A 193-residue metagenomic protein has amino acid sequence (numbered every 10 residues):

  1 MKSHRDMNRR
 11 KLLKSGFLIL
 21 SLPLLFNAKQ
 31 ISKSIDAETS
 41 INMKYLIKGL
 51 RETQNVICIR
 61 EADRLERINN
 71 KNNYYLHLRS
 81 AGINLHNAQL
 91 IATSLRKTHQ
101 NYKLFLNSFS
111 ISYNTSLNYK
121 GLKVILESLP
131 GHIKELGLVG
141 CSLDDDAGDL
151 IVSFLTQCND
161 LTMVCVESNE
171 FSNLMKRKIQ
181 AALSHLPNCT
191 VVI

Functional and structural regions predicted by a protein language model:
M1-M7: Secretory targeting signals
L13-I193: Leucine-rich tandem repeat or coiled-coil scaffolds
